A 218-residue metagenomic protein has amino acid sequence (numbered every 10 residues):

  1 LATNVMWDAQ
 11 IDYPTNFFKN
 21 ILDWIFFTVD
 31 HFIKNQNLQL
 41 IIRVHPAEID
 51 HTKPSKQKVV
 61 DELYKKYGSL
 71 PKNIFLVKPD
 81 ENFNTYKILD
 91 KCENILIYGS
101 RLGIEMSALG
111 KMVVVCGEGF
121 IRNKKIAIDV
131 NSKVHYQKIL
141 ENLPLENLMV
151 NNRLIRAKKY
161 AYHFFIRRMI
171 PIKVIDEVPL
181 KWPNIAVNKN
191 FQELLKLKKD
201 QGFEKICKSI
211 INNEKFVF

Functional and structural regions predicted by a protein language model:
L1-K65: Conserved catalytic-core segment of nucleotide-activated headgroup transferases in glycan assembly
A2-N4, R43-A47, V77-P79, I97-G99 (+1 more regions): Generic beta-strand/beta-sheet core signal
M6-I11, A47-T52, F83-Y86, G103-E105 (+2 more regions): Flexible loop/turn segments at secondary-structure boundaries
N35, S69-P71, A108: Short, well-ordered coil/turn elements that cap or connect secondary structure elements
V59-P79: Nucleotide-activated donor-binding/catalytic signature segment of Leloir-type glycosyltransferases, i.e., the conserved
F75-K78, A127-I139: Short acidic-hydrophobic, aromatic-tinged amphipathic segments that line or gate anion-handling sites
E81-I128: A donor-sugar binding/catalytic signature common to diverse glycosyltransferases and related nucleotide-sugar
K133-F218: C-terminal amphipathic helix plus adjacent low-complexity, charged tail appended to glycosyltransferase catalytic
